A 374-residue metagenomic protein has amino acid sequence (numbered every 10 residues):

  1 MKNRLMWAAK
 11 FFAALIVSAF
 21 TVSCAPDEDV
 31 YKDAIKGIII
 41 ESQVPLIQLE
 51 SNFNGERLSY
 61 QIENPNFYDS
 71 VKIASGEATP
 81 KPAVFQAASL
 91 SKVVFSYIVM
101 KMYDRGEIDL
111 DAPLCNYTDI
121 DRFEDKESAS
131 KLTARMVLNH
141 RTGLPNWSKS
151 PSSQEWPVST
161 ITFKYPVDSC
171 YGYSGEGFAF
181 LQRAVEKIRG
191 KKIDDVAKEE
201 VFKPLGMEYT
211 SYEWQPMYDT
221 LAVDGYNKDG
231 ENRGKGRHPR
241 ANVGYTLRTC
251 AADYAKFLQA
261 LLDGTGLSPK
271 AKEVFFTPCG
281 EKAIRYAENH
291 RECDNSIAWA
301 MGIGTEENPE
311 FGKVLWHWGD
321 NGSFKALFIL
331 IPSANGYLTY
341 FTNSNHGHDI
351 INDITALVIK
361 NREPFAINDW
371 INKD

Functional and structural regions predicted by a protein language model:
M1-Y31: Bacterial Sec-dependent N-terminal signal peptides
C24-N64, K198-E199, K203, K235-D374: Catalytic loop of the DD-peptidase/beta-lactamase superfamily, centered on the K-T-G motif and neighboring
Y31-I35, S91, L110-L114, S130-A134 (+9 more regions): Stable alpha-helical elements in mature extracytoplasmic
K32-F85, E107, Q154-I161: Short, conserved catalytic-motif segment at the N-terminal edge
P45, V71-M136, F163-E176, N242-Y245 (+1 more regions): Short active-site loop at a secondary-structure junction that contains or immediately precedes the catalytic residue(s)
E77-V84, L144-L221, P239-A255, Q259: Catalytic-site signature segments of enzymes, centered on catalytic residues
Q86-L90, M102-L144, K187-G230, G266: Active-site helix/loop module of the DD-peptidase/beta-lactamase fold, centered on the serine-lysine SxxK catalytic
